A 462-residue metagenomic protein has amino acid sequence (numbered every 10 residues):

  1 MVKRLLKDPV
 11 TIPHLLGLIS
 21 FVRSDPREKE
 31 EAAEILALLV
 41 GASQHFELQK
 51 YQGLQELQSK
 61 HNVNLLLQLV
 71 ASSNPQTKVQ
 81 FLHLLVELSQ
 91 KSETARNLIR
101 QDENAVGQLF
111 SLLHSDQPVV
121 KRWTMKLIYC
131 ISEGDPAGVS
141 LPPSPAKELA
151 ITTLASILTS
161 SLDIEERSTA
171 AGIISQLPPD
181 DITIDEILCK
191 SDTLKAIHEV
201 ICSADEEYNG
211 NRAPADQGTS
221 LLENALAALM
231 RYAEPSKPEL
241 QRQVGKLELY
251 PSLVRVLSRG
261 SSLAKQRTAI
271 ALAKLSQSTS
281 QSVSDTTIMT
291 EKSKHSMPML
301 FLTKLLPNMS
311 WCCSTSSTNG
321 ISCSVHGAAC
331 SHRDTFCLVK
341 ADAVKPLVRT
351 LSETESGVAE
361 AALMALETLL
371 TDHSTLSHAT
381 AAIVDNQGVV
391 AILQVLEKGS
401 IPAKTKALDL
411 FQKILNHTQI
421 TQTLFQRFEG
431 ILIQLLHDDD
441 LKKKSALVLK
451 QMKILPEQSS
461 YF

Functional and structural regions predicted by a protein language model:
M1-V10, D25-E30, A42-H61, K78-V79 (+11 more regions): Elongated alpha-helical scaffolds that mediate protein-protein interactions in large eukaryotic proteins, primarily
T11, S20, N62, P75 (+13 more regions): Disulfide-stabilized cysteine-rich extracellular repeat microdomains
H14-I19, L65-L67, Q108-F110, T153-S156 (+9 more regions): Buried hydrophobic core positions in alpha-solenoid tandem helical repeats
R23-G41, S73-Q90, Q101, D116-E133 (+10 more regions): Alpha-helical solenoid repeats of the armadillo/HEAT superfamily in eukaryotic scaffolding/adaptor proteins
L54-E56, H61, L67, S72-N74 (+3 more regions): Alpha-solenoid helical repeat scaffolds
L67, F110, A155, I174 (+11 more regions): Generic hydrophobic alpha-helical scaffold/packing signal
